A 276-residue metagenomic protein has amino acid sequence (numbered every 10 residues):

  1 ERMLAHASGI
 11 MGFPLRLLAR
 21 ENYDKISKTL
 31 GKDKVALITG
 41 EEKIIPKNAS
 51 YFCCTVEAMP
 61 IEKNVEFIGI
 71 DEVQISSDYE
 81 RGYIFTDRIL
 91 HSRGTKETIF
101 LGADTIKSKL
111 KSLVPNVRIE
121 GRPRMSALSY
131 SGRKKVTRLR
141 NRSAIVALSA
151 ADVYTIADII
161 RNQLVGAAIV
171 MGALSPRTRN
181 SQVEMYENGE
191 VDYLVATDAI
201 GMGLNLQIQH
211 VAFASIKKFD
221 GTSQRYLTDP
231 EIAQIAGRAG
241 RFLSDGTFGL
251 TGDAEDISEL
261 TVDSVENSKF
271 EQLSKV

Functional and structural regions predicted by a protein language model:
M3, E80, I84, L90-H91 (+1 more regions): Conserved interdomain hinge at the start of the Helicase C-terminal
A7-N22, T98-L101, R138-Q163, A167-M171: Conserved strand-helix element at the start of the C-terminal RecA-like helicase core
R20-E21, I26-N64: Inter-Walker segment of RecA-like/P-loop motor cores
K34-N48, T155, G166-T197: Conserved helicase ATPase core of P-loop NTP-dependent helicases/translocases
K47-E66, Y186-N205: Conserved two-lobed SF2 helicase motor
T55-V56, D71-V73, S215: Walker B catalytic acidic pair
F67, Q74-S129: Post-DEXD/H (motif II) to motif III coupling segment of the RecA-like Helicase ATP-binding lobe
G94-S108, E187-G189, Y193, L206-L273: Conserved segment of the helicase C-terminal RecA-like domain
